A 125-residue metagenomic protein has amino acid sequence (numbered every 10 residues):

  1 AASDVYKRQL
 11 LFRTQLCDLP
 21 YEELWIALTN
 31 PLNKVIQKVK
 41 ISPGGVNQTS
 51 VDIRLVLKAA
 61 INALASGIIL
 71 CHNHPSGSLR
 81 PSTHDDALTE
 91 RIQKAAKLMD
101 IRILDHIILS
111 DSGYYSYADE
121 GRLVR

Functional and structural regions predicted by a protein language model:
A1-Y6: Short, small-residue-biased leader/transition segments that mark boundaries at the very start of proteins
L10, L28-L32, S42-R125: Active-site-proximal loop/helix of nucleotide/amide-processing enzymes and allied scaffolds
F12-Q15: Short, P/G- and charge-enriched loop/turn segments at secondary-structure junctions
C17-P20: Short loop/turn motifs at secondary-structure junctions and domain boundaries
E23-I26: Short glycine-rich loop/turn motifs
